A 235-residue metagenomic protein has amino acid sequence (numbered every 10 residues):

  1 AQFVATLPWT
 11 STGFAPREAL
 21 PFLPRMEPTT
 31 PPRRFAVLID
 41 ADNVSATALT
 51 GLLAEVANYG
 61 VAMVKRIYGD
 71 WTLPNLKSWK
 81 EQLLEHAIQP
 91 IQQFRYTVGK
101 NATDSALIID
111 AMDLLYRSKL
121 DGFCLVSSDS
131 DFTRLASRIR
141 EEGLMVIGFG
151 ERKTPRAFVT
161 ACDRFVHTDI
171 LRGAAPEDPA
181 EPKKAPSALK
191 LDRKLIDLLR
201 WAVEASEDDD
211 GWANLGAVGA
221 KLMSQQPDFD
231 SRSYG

Functional and structural regions predicted by a protein language model:
P21-P32, L171-L191: Intrinsically disordered, low-complexity linkers and terminal tails enriched in Pro/Gly and often acidic or mixed-charge
P21-Y116, M145: Domain-level signal for Mg2+-assisted phosphodiester chemistry and nucleotide/NA-binding surfaces in nucleic-acid
K65, T133-S137, E142-I147, P155-A157: P-loop/Walker A NTP-binding module and the surrounding RecA-like catalytic core of P-loop NTPases
Y68, D121-S128, L135, I139 (+1 more regions): Acidic beta-strand-to-loop metal/phosphate-binding motif
N75-K80, G150-V159: Short, glycine/polar-rich helix-capping loops at beta-to-alpha or helix-loop-helix junctions that flank or form
V159, D163-P176: Conserved phosphate-handling catalytic cores of large alpha/beta enzymes
A180-G235: N-terminal regulatory modules in eukaryotic regulatory proteins
